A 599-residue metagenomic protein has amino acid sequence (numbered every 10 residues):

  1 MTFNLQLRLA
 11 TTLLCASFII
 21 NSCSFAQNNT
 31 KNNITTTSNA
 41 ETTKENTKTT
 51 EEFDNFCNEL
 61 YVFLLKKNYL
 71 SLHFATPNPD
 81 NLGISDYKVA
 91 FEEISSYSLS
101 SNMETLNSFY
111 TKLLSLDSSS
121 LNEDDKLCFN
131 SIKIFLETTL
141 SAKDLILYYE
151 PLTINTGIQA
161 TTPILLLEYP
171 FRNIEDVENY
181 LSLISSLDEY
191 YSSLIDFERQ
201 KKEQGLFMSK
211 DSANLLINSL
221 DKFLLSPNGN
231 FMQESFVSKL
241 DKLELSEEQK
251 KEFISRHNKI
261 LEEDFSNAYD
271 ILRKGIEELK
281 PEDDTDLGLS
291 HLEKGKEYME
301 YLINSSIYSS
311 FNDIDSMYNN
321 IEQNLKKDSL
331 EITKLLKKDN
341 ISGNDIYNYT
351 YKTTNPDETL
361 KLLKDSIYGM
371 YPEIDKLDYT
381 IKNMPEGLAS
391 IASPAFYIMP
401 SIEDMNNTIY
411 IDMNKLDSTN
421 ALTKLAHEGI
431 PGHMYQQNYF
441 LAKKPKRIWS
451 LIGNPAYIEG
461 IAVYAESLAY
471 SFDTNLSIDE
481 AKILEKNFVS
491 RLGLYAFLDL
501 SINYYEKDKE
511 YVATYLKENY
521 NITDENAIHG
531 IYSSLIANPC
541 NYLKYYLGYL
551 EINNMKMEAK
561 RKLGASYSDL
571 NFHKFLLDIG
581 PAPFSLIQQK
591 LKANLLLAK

Functional and structural regions predicted by a protein language model:
M1-A10: Bacterial N-terminal signal peptides that target proteins for export
Q6-L7, A16, T37: Intrinsically disordered, low-complexity Ser/Thr- and Pro-rich stretches
A10-N21: Bacterial N-terminal signal peptides
S24-F25: Bacterial signal peptide processing site
N28, N32-K599: N-terminal maturation segment of proteins
